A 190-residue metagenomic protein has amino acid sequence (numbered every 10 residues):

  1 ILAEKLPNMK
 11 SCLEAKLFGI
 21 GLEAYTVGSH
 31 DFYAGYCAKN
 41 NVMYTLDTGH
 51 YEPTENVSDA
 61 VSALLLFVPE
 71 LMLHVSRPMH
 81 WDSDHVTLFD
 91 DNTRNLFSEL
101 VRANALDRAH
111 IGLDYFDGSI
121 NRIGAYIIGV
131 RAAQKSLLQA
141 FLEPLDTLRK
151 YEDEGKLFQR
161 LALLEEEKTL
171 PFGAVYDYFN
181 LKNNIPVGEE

Functional and structural regions predicted by a protein language model:
I1-M43, T147: Active-site acidic/histidine proton-transfer and metal-coordination neighborhood in alpha/beta enzyme cores
A3-M9, K39-N40, L66-P69, A103-L106 (+1 more regions): Secondary-structure transition/capping motifs at alpha-helix termini and the adjoining loop/turn into the next element
E4, E14, E23, E52-E55 (+5 more regions): Glutamate identity and glutamate-enriched acidic tracts
C12-K16, T54, G112-D117, K150-L157: A glycine-rich phosphate-binding loop feature that marks nucleotide/adenosyl-phosphate handling sites
L22-D31, E52-R131: Gly/Pro-rich active-site loop or hairpin
F32-V42, L65-L66, A132-P144: Structural recognition of alpha->loop->beta junctions
D47: Conserved, mostly hydrophobic/aromatic
I120-E190: C-terminal extensions of enzymes
